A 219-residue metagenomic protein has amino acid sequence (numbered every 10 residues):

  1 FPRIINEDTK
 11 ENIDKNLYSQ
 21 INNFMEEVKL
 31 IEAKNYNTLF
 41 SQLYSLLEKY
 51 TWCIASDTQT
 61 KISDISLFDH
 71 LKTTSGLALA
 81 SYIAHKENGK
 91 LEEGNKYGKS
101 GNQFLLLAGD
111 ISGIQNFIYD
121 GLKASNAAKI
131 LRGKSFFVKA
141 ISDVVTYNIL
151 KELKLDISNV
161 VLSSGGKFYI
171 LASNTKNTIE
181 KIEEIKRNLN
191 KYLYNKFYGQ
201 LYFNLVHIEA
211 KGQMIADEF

Functional and structural regions predicted by a protein language model:
F1-F219: Regulatory and interdomain segments flanking nucleotide-handling catalytic cores in signaling/defense enzymes
